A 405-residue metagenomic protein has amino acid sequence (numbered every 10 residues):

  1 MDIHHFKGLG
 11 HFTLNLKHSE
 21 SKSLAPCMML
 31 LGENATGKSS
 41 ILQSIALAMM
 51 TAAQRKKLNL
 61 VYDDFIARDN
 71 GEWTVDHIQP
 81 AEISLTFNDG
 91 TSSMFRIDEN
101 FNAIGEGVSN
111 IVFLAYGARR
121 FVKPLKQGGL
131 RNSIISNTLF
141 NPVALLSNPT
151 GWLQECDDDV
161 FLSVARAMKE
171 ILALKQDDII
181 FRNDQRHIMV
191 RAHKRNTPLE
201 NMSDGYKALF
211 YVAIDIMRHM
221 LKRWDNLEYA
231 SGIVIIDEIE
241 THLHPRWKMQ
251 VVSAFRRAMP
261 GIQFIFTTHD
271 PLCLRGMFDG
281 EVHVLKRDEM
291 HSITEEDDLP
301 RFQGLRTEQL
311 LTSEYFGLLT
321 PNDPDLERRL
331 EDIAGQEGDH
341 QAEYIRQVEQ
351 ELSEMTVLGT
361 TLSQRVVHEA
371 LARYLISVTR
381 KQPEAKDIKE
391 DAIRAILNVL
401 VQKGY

Functional and structural regions predicted by a protein language model:
M1, H77-N88, R186-H193, V282-V284 (+1 more regions): Short polybasic amphipathic segments
M1-R55, M189-P321: Switch/communication elements of ASCE P-loop NTPase nucleotide-binding domains
Q43-D98: Conserved P-loop NTP-binding catalytic core
Q79-A81, V108-F113, P260-I262, F278-E281: Short glycine-/polar-rich loops that comprise or flank the Walker A/P-loop and associated switch/sensor motifs
S92-L172, A334: Coupling/switch segment of ABC-type P-loop NTPase heads
V160-V164, L172-K175, M189-E200: Accessory N-terminal region flanking or inserted into the helicase ATPase core in nucleic-acid motor proteins
K175-M189, A230: Long, charged, glycine-rich C-terminal linkers/tails
R257, L272-Y405: RecA-like P-loop NTPase motor core
